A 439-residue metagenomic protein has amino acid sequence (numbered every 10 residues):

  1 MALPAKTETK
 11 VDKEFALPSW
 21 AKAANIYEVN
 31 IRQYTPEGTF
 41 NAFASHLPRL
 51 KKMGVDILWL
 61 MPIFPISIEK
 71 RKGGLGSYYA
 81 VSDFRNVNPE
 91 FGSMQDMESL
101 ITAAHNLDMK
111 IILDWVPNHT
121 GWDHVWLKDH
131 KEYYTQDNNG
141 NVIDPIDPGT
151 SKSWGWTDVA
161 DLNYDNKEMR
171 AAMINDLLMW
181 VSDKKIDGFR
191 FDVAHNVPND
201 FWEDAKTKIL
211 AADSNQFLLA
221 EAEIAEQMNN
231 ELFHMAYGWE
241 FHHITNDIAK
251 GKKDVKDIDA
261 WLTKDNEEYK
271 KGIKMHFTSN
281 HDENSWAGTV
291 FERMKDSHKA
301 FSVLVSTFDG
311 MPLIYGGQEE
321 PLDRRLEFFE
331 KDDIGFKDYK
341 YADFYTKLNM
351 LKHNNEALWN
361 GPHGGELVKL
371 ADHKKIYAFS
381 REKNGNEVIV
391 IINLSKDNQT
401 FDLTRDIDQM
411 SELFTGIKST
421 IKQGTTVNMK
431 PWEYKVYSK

Functional and structural regions predicted by a protein language model:
A2-K10, E14, S182, D192-K274 (+6 more regions): Active-site-proximal helices and loops of the catalytic beta/alpha 8
T7-I26, R32-D56, P62-K184, W202-D213: Substrate-binding/active-site clefts of carbohydrate-active enzymes
A24-E28, I57, K110-I112, G188-R190 (+3 more regions): Structural preference for beta-strand elements that scaffold enzyme active sites
V29, L50, L60, F84 (+11 more regions): Conserved, mostly hydrophobic/aromatic
M275-Y339: Aromatic/acidic polysaccharide-binding cleft in carbohydrate-active enzymes
V368-T404: Carbohydrate-binding surface patches
T404-I417: Solvent-exposed beta-hairpin/edge-strand motifs
I421-K439: C-terminal beta-strand-rich structural cap/linker in extracellular carbohydrate-active enzymes
